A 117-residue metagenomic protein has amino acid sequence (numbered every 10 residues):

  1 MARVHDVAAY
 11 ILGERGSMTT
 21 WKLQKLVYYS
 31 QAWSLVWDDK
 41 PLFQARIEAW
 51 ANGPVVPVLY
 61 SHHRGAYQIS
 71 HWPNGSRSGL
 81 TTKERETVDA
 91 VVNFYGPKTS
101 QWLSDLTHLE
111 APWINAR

Functional and structural regions predicted by a protein language model:
M1-R117: Domain-edge interaction signal
